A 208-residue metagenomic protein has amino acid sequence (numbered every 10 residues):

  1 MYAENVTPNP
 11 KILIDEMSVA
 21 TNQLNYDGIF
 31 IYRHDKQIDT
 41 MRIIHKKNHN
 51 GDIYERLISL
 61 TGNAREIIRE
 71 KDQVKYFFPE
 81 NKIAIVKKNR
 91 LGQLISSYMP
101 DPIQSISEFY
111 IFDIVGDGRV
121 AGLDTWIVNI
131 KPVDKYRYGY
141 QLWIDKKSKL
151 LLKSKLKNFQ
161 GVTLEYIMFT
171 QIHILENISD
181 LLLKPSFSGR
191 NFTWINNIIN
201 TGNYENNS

Functional and structural regions predicted by a protein language model:
M1-D52, G62, N89, S105-I111 (+1 more regions): N-terminal leader/targeting segments and the immediate start of mature chains
Q23-I29, N50-R56, A121-N129, L150-K153: Short, hydrophobic/aromatic-rich segments at coil-to-beta transitions
Q23-N25, G62, R69-K71, S107 (+3 more regions): Extracytoplasmic
T40, I44-S97, K153-E176: An acidic-aromatic
V86, L91-L123, I127-Y136: Short N-terminal edge-element motif at the start of the domain
D117-F192: Gly/Pro-enriched, hydrophobic low-complexity segments that function as extracytoplasmic propeptides/linkers
W194-S208: Accessory, solvent-exposed terminal regions and/or long lumenal/extracellular loops of proteins
